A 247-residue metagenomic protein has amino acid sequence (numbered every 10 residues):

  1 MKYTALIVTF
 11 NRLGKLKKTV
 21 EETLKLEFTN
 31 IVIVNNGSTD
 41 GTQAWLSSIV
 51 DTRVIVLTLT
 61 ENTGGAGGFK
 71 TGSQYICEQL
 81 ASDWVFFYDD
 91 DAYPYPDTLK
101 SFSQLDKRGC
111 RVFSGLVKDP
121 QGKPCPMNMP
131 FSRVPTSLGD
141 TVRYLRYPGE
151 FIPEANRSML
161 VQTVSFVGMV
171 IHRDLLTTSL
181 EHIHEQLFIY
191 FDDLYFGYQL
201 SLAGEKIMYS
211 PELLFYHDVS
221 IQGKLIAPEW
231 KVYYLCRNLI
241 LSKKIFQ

Functional and structural regions predicted by a protein language model:
R12-K25: Short, well-formed alpha-helical segments that are part of the catalytic scaffolds of diverse glycosyltransferases
N35-A44, E61, A92-Y93: A conserved acidic beta->alpha catalytic loop
L59-Q79: Glycine-rich, basic loop-to-helix element that forms the pyrophosphate-binding segment of sugar-nucleotide handling
A81-D91: Short beta-strand-to-loop acidic/aromatic patch adjacent to the donor-nucleotide binding site
D97-N128: Conserved donor NDP-sugar-binding/catalytic core segment of glycosyltransferases
R133-Q162: Short, flexible, basic/aromatic active-site loop/helix in glycosyltransferases
M159, L202-Q247: Active-site-adjacent helix/loop segment of glycosyltransferases that harbors family-specific signature motifs
T163-V164, G168-L213: A short, conserved alpha-helix in the catalytic core of glycosyltransferases
